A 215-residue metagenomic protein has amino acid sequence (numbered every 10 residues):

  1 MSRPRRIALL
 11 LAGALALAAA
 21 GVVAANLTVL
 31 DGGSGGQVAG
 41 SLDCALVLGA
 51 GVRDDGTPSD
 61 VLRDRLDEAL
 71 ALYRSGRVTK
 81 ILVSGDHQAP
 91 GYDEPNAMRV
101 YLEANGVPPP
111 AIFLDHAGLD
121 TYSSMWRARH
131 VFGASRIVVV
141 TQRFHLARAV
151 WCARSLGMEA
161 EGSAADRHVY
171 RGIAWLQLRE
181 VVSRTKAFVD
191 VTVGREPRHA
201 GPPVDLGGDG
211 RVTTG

Functional and structural regions predicted by a protein language model:
M1-Q37: N-terminal type II signal-anchor transmembrane helix that functions as the membrane-insertion/stop-transfer segment
N26-L178: A structural signal for short, hydrophobic/glycine-enriched beta-strand patches
Q88-E94, E161, S183-D190, L206-R211: A general structural signal for short secondary-structure boundary/capping elements
Q177-H199: A transmembrane-helix-recognition feature enriched in membrane-embedded lipid enzymes and envelope glyco-/phospholipid
R195-G215: Short linear elements at protein peripheries
